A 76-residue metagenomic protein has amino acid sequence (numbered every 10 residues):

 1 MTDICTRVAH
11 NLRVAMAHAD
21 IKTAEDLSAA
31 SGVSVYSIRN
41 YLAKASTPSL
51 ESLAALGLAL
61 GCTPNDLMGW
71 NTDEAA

Functional and structural regions predicted by a protein language model:
M1-E25: A short, Lys/Arg-rich alpha-helix, primarily the initiator
T2, N40, L58, M68-A76: Short, charged recognition helix plus adjacent turn of helix-turn-helix-like nucleic-acid-binding domains
M16, S28, G57: The alpha-helix within a helix-turn-helix
A17, A43, T72: Residue-level detection of the helix-turn-helix DNA-binding "recognition helix"
D20-N40: Short alpha-helical DNA-recognition segment
I21-T23, P48-E51: Residue-level signal for the short linker/turn that defines the boundary of a DNA-recognition helix
E51-D66: DNA major-groove recognition helix of helix-turn-helix/homeodomain DNA-binding modules
